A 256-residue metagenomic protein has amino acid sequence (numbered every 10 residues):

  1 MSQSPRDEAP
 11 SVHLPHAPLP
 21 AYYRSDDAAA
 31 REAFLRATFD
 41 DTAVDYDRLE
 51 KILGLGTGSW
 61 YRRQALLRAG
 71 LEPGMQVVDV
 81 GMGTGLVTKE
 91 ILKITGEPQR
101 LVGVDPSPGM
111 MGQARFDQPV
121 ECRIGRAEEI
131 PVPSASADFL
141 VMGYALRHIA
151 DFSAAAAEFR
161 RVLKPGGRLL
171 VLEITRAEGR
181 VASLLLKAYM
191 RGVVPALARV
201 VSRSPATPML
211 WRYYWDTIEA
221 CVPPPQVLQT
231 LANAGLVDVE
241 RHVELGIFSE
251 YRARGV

Functional and structural regions predicted by a protein language model:
A33, R176-T230: C-terminal alpha-helical "lid/dimerization" subdomain adjacent to the S-adenosyl-L-methionine
L55-P73, E90: Conserved alpha-helix/loop element of class I SAM-dependent methyltransferases that forms part of the SAM/SAH-binding
Q76-E129: Class I SAM-dependent methyltransferase SAM/SAH-binding core
E128-F139: A short acidic, Gly/Pro-enriched loop at the edge of an enzyme's catalytic core that lines a small-molecule cofactor
F139-F152: A short SAM/SAH-binding and catalytic strip from SAM-dependent methyltransferases
S153-P165: A short glycine-rich, Lys/Arg-flanked "PGG" loop and its adjoining helix->strand segment in the class I
G167-I174: Conserved beta-strand signature within the Rossmann-like core of class I S-adenosyl-L-methionine
G235-V256: Core SAM-dependent methyltransferase catalytic element
